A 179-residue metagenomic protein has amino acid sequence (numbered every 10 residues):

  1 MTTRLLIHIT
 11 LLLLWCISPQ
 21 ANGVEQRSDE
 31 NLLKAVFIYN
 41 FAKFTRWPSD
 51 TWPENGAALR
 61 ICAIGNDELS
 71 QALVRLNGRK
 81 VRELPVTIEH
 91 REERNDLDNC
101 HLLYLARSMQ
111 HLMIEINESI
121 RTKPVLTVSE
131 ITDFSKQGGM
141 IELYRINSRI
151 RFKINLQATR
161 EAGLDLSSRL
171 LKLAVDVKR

Functional and structural regions predicted by a protein language model:
T2-H8, L12, C16-R179: Short hydrophobic alpha-helices and adjacent helix-cap/hinge residues
